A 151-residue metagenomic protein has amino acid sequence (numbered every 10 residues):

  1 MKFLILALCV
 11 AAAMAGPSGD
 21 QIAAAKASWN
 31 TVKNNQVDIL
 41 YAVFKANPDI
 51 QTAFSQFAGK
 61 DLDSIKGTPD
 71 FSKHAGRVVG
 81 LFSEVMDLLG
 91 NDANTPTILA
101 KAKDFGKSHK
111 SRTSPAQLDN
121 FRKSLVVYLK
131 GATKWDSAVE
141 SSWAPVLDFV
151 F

Functional and structural regions predicted by a protein language model:
M1-L8: Classical eukaryotic N-terminal signal peptides for Sec-dependent ER targeting/secretion, especially the positively
F3, A13-F151: Globin-like tetrapyrrole-binding proteins
